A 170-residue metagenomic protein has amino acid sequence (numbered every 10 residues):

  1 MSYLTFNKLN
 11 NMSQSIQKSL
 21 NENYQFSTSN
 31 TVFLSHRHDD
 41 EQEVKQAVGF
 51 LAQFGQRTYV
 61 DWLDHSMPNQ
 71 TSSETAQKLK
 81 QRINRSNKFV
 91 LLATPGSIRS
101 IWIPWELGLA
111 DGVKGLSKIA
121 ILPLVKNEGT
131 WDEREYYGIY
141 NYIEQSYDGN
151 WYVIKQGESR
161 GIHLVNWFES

Functional and structural regions predicted by a protein language model:
M1-F26, V125-S170: C-terminal interaction surface of TIR/SEFIR-family domains
M1-S86, F168-S170: Conserved N-terminal substructure of TIR/SEFIR domains
V48-G49, S73-E74, P104-L107, R134-G138: Short, glycine/charged-enriched secondary-structure capping and boundary segments
Y59, A120-P123: A structural signal for short, well-ordered beta-strand segments and their strand-loop junctions that often border
D64-S66, P95-G96, L122-T130: Short beta-alpha junction loops
P95-V113: Conserved TIR/SEFIR loop-to-helix hotspot centered on a Trp-containing motif with a nearby acidic residue
V113-A120: A short helix->loop->beta-strand "cap" motif at the edges of active sites that frequently abuts
